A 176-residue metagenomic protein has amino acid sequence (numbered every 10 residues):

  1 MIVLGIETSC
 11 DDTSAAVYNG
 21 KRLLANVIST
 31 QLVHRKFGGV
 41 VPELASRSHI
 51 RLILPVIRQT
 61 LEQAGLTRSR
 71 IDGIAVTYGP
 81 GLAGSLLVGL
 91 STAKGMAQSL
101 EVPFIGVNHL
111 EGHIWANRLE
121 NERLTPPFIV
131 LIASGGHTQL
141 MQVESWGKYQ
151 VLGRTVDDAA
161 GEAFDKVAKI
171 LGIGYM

Functional and structural regions predicted by a protein language model:
M1-M176: Short acidic/glycine-rich loops and adjacent helix/strand connectors that line catalytic pockets where negatively
